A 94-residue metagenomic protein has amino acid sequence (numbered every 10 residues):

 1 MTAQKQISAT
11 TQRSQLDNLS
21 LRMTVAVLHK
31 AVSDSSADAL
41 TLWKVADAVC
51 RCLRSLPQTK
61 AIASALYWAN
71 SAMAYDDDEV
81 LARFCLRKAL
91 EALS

Functional and structural regions predicted by a protein language model:
T2-K44, L86, L90: Short terminal alpha-helical segments
L19, A26, K60-A63, V80 (+1 more regions): Generic alpha-helical secondary structure signal
L21, D47-C50, S55: Charged, low-complexity amphipathic helices and coil/IDR segments
V25-K30, I62-S71: Amphipathic alpha-helical oligomerization segments
A31-L42, R54-I62, A74-L81: Charged, low-complexity interaction regions
Y67-S94: Amphipathic alpha-helical binding modules
